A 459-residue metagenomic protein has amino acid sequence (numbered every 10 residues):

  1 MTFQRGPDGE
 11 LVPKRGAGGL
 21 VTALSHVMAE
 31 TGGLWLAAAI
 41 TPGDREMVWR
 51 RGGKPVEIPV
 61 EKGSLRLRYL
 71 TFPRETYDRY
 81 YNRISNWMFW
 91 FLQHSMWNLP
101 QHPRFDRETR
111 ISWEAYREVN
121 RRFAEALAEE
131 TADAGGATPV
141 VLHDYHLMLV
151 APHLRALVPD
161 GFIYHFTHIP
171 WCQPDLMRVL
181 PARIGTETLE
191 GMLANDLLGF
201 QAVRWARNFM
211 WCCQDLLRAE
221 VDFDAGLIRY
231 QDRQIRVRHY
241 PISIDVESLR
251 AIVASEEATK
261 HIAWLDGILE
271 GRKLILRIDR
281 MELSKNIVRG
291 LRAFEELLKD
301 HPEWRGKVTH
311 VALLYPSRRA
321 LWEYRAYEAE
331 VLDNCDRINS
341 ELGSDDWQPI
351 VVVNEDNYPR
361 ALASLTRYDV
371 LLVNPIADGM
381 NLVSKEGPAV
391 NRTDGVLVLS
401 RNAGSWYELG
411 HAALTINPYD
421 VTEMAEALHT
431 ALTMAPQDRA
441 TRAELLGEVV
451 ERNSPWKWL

Functional and structural regions predicted by a protein language model:
M1-L459: Catalytic cores of carbohydrate-active enzymes across secretory and cytosolic contexts
